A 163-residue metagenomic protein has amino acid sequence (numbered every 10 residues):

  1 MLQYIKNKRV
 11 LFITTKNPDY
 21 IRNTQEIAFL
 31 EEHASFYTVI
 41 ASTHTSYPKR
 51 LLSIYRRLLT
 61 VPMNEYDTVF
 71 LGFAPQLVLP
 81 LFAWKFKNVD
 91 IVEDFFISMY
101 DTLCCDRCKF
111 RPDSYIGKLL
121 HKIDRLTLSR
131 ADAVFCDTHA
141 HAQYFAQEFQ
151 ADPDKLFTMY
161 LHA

Functional and structural regions predicted by a protein language model:
M1-T43, N64, Y160: N-terminal subdomain of nucleotide-sugar transferases
K16-D19, F73-V78, A140, A163: Short beta->alpha connector loops
Y37-T60, T68-P75, C108-Y115: A short, charged, and often flexible helix/loop element on the N-terminal side of the glycosyltransferase catalytic
R56-L59, S114-V134: Membrane-proximal helix-turn-helix segments that form the acceptor-binding/catalytic region of lipid-linked
D67-T68, A133: Structural motif
V69-N88, V92-L103: An aromatic- and histidine-rich active-site surface loop
E93-H121, L161: Acceptor-binding helix/loop patch of EC 2.4 sugar-transfer enzymes, predominantly nucleotide-sugar-dependent
R125, S129-A163: Donor nucleotide-sugar binding/catalytic pocket of nucleotide-sugar-dependent glycosyltransferases
